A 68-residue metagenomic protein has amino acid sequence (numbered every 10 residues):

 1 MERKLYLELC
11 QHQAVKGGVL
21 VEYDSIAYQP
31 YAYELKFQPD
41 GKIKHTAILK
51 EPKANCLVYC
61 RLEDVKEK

Functional and structural regions predicted by a protein language model:
M1-A14: Mixed-charge, Lys/Arg-rich low-complexity intrinsically disordered regions
C10-Q11, L57, K68: Enrichment for repetitive, rod-forming helical segments
V15-C60: Acidic, low-complexity, intrinsically disordered interaction modules
L62-K68: Mixed-charge, Lys/Arg-enriched low-complexity segments
